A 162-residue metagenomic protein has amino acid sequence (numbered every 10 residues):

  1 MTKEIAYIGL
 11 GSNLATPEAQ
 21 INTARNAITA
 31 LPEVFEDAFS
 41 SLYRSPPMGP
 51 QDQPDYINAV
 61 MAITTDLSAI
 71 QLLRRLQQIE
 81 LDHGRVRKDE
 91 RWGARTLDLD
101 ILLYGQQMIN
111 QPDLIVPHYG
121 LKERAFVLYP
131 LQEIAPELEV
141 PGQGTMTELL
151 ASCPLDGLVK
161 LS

Functional and structural regions predicted by a protein language model:
T2-N22, E33: Extended accessory regions or peripheral subdomains of proteins
G11, A15, D66, V140: Charge-dense, low-complexity intrinsically disordered segments
S12, M61-T65, L103-G105: Short beta-strand-to-loop capping motifs
N13, F39, P130: Residue-level signal for inorganic ion chemistry
Q20, A24, L72-R75: Hydrophobic side chains in well-ordered alpha-helices
T23-S68: Short, surface-exposed acidic-centric catalytic microdomains
P47-D55, L67-L73, Q78-S162: Flexible, gly/pro- and Lys/Arg-enriched active-site loops
